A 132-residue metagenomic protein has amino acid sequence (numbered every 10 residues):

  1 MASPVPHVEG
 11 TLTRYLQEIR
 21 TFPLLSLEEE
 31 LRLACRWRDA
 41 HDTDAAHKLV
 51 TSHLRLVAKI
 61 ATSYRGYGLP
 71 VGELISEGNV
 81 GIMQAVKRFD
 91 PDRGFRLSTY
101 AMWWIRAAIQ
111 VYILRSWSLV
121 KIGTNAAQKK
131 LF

Functional and structural regions predicted by a protein language model:
A2-F132: Alpha-helical promoter-recognition and RNA polymerase-docking modules of transcription initiation factors, dominated by
